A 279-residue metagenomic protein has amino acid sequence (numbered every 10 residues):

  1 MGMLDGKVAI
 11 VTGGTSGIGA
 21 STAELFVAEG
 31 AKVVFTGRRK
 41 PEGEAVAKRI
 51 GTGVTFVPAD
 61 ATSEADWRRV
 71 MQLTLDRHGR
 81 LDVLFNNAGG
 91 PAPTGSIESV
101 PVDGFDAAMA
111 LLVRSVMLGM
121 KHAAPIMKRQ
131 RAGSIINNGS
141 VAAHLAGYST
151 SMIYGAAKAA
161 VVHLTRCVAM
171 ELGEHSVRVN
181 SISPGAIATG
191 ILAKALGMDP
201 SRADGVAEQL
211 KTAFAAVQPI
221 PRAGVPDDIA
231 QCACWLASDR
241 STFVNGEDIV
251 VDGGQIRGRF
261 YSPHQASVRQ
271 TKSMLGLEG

Functional and structural regions predicted by a protein language model:
V8, T15-S16, R39: Conserved glycine-rich cofactor-binding loop
E29-A45: Conserved glycine-rich Rossmann-like NAD(P)H-binding loop of the short-chain dehydrogenase/reductase
W67, E98-M117, A132, I136 (+1 more regions): Catalytic Tyr-X3-Lys loop
R68, P91-D106, P125, R129 (+4 more regions): Conserved mid-core segment of classical short-chain dehydrogenase/reductases
P91-T94, C234, N245-G279: Short C-terminal tail/terminal secondary-structure segment of NAD(P)H-dependent dehydrogenase/reductase domains
M120, A157, T165: Active-site helix of classical SDR
P125, M170-E174, T242: Alpha-helical segment proximal to the catalytic Tyr-Lys
S140: Residue(s) in the substrate-gating loop at a strand-loop-helix junction that position the organic substrate next
